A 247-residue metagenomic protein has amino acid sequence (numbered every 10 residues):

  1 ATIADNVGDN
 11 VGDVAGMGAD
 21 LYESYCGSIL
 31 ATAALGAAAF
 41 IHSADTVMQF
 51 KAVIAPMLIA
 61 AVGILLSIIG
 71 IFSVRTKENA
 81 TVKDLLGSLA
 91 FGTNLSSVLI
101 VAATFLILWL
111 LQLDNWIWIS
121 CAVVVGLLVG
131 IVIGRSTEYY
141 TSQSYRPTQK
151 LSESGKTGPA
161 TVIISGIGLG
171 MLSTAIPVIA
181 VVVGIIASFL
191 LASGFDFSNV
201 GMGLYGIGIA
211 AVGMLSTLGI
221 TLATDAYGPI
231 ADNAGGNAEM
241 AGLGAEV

Functional and structural regions predicted by a protein language model:
A1-V247: Hydrophobic packing and interface segments
